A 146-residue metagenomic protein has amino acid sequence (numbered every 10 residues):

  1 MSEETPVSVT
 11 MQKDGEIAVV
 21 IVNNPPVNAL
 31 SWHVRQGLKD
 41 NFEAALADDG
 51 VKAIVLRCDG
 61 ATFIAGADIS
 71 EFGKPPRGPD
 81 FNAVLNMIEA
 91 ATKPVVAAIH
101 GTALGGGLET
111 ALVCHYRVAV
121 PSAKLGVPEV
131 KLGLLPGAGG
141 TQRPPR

Functional and structural regions predicted by a protein language model:
M1-A61, P75, N86: Conserved CoA-thioester-binding segment of acyl-CoA-metabolizing enzymes
V20, L56, D68, T110-A111: Hydrophobic/aromatic residues within transmembrane alpha-helices of multi-pass small-molecule transporters
W32-H33, A67, E109, G139: Generic recognition of short, well-ordered alpha-helical segments
R57-M87, A103, K131-L134: Glycine- (often His-adjacent) and acidic-residue-rich active-site loop that binds/positions the CoA thioester
I88-L132, P136-G137: Glycine-rich beta-to-alpha active-site loop
Q142-R146: Hydrophobic, secondary-structure "cap" segments at the distal end of domains
